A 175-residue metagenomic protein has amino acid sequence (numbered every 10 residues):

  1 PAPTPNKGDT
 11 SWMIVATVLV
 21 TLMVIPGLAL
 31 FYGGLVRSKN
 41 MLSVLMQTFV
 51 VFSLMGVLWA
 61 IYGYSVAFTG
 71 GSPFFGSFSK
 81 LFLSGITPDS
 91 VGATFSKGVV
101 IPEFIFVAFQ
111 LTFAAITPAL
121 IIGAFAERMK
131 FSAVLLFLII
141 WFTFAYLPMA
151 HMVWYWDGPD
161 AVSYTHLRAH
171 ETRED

Functional and structural regions predicted by a protein language model:
P3-L30: Mature N-terminal segment immediately following signal peptide/propeptide cleavage in secreted/periplasmic
T10, T17, K39-S53: Loop-to-helix transition at the N-terminal end of transmembrane alpha-helices
V15-L22, F49, A108-F113: Hydrophobic alpha-helical transmembrane segments of multi-pass membrane proteins
V20-F31, F113-G123: Central hydrophobic cores of alpha-helical transmembrane segments in multi-pass inner-membrane proteins across all
V51-A67, I140-L147: Hydrophobic alpha-helical membrane-insertion segments
A60-S77, D89-K97, A150-D160: Transmembrane alpha-helix boundary signature
K97-I139: Hydrophobic alpha-helical hairpins/lids featuring a short glycine-rich hinge
T165-T172: Conserved small/polar residues in nucleotide/adenosyl-binding loops
